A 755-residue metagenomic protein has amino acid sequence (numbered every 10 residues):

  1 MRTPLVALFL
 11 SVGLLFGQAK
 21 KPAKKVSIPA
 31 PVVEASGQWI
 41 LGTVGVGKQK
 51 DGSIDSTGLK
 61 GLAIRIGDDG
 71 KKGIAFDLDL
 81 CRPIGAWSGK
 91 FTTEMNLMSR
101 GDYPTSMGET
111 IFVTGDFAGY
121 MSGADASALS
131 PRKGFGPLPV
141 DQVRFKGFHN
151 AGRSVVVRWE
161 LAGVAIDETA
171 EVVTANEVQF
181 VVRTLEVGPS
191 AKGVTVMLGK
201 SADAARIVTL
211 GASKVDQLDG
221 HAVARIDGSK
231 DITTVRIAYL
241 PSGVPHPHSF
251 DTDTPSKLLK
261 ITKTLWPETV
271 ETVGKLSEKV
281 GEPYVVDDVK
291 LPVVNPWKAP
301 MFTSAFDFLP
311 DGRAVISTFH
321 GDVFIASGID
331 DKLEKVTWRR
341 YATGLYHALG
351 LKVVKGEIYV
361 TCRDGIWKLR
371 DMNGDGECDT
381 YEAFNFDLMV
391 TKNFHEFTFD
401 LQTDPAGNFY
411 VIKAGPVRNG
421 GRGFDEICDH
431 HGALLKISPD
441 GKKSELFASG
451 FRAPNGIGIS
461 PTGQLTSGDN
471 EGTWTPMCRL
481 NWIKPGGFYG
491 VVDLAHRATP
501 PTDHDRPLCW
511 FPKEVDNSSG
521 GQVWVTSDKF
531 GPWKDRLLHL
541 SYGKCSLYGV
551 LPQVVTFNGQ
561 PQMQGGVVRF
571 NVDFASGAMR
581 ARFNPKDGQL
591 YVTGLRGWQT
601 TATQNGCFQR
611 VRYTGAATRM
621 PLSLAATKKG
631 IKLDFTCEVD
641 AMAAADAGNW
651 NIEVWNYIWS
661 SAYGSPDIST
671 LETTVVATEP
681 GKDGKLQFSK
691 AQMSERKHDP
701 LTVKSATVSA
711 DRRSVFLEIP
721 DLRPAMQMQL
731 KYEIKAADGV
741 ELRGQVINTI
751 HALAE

Functional and structural regions predicted by a protein language model:
Q18-G61, L240-D287, P292, A754-E755: N-terminal pre-domain segments of enzymes
A19-K20, F250, T254-D634, A641: Beta-propeller domains with acidic blade repeats across secreted/periplasmic ectodomains and cytosolic WD/CNH propellers
A19-V182, G193, M197-G199: Beta-strand-rich N-terminal accessory domains
V181-R183, K629-L633, V715: Structural beta-strand segments of beta-rich domains
E186-A204, L730-I734: Surface-exposed beta-strand/loop patches in extracellular or lumenal glycoproteins
A202-R206, G211-P267: Extended acidic/polar, glycine-enriched regions that form or flank non-catalytic beta-rich accessory modules
G630-D640, I719-D721, A736: A short glycine/threonine-centered beta-strand motif
E638-K704, K731-A736, G744-N748: Short, surface-exposed alpha-helix to beta-strand junction/turn motifs within ectodomains of secreted and cell-envelope
